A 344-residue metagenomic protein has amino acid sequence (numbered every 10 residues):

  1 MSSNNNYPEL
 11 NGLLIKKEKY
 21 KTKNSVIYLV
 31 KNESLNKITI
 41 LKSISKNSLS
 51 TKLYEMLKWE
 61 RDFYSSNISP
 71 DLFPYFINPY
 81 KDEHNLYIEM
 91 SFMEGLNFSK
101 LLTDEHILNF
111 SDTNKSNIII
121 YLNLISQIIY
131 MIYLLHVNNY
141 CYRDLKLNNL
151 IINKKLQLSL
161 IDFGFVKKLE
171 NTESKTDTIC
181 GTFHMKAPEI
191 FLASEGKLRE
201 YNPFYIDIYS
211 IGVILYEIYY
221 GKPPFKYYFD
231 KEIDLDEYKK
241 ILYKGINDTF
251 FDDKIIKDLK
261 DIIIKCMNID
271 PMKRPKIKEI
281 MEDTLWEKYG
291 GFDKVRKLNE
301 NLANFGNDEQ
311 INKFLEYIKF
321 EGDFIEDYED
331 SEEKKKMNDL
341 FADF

Functional and structural regions predicted by a protein language model:
S69-N78: Conserved HxN/HPN-centered segment at the entrance to the catalytic loop of eukaryotic protein kinase-like domains
E83-N97: Conserved short submotifs of the Hanks-type protein kinase catalytic core that shape the nucleotide-binding pocket
L124-I125: Activation segment signature within eukaryotic-like protein kinase domains
H136-I152: Catalytic-loop of the protein kinase fold
I269-K273, E279-K294: Terminal C-lobe "cap" of eukaryotic-type protein kinase domains
D293-F344: Regulatory extensions appended to serine/threonine kinase catalytic cores
